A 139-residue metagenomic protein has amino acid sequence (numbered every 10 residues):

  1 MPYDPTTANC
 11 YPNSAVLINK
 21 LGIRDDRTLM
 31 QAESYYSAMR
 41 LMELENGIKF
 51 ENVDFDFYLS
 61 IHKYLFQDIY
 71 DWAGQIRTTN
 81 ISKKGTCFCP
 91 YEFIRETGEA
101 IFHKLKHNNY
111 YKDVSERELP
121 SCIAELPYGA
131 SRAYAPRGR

Functional and structural regions predicted by a protein language model:
M1-G138: FIC/Doc superfamily catalytic core
